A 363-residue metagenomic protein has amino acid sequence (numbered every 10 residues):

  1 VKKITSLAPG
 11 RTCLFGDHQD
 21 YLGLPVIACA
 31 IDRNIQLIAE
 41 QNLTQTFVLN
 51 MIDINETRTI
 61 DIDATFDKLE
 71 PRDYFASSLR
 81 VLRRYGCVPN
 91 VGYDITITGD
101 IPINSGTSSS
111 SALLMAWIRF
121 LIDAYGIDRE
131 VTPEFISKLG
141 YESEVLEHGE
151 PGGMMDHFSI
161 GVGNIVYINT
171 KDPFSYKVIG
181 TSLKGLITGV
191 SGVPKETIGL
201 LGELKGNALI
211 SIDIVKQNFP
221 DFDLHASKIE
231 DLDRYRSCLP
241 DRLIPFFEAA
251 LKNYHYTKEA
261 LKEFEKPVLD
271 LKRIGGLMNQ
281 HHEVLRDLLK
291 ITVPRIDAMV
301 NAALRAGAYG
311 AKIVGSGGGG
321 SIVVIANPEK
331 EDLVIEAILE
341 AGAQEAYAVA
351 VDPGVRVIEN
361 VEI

Functional and structural regions predicted by a protein language model:
V1-R11, Q36-D73, R83-R84, S159 (+2 more regions): C-terminal nucleotide
V1-T12, Y21-L24, E70-T181, R305 (+3 more regions): Gly/Ser-rich oxyanion-binding loop with an adjacent helix/lid that shapes the negatively charged ligand pocket
H18: N-terminal cofactor/phosphate-binding cores enriched in small/glycine residues, especially glycine-rich loops such as
G23-L43, V162: Structural signature of FAD isoalloxazine-binding scaffolds in flavoprotein oxidoreductases
A112, S321-I325: FabD-like malonyl-/acyl-CoA
A306, G318-G319: Zn-dependent metallopeptidase/amidohydrolase metal-coordination segment
